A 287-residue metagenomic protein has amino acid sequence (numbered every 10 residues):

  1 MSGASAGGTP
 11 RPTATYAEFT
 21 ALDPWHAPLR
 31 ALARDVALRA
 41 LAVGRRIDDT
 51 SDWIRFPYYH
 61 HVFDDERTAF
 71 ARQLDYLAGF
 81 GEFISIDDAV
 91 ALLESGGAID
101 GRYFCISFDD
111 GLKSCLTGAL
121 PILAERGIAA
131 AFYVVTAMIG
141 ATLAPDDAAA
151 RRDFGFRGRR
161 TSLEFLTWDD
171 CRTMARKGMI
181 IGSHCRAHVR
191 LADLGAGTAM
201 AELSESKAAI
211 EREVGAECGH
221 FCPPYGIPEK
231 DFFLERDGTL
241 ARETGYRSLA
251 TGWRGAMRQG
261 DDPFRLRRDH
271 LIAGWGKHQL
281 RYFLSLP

Functional and structural regions predicted by a protein language model:
S2-S107, K113-S114, D193-P287: C-terminal active-site subregion of NodB/CE4 polysaccharide deacetylases
S51-A69, E82, I86-I180, A187 (+1 more regions): Active-site beta->alpha N-cap acidic-glycine motif
Y133, H184, L249-T251: Short beta-strand and adjacent tight-turn residues that come in two discontinuous sequence segments and form the edges
L143-A144, A192-L194: A short secondary-structure junction signal
H184-A192: Short, flexible active-site loops
